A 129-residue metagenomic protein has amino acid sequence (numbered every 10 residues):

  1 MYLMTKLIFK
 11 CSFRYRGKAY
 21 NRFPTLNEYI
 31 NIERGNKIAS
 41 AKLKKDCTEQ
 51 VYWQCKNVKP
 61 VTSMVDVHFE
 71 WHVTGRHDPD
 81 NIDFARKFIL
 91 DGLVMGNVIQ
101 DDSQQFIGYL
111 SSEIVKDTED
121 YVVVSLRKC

Functional and structural regions predicted by a protein language model:
M1-C129: Catalytic phosphate/metal-binding cores of nucleic-acid and nucleotide-processing enzymes, i.e., regions that mediate
